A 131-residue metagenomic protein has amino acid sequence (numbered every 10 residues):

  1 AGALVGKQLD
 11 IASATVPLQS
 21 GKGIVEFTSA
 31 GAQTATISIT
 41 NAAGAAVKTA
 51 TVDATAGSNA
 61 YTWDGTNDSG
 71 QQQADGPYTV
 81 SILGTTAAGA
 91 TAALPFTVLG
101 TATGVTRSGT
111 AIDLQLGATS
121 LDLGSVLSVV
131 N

Functional and structural regions predicted by a protein language model:
A1-N131: Type III/flagellar secretion export determinants
